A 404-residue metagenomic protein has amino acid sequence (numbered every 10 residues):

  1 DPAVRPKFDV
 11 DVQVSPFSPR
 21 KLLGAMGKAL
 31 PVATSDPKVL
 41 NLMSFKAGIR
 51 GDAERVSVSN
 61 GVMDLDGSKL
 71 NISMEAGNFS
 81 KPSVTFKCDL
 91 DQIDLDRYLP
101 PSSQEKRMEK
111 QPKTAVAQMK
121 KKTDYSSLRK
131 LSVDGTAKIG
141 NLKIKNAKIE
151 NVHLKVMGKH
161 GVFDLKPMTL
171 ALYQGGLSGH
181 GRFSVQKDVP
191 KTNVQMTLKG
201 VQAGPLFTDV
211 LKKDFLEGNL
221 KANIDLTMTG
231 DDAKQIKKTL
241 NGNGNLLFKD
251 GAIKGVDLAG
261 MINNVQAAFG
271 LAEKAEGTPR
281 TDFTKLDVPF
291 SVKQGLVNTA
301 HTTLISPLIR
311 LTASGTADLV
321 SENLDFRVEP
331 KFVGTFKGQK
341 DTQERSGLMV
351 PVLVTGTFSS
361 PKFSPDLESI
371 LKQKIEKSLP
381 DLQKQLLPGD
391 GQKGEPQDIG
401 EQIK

Functional and structural regions predicted by a protein language model:
D1-K69, F79-Q111, L128-K148, H153-S364 (+4 more regions): Small-residue helix/turn framework positions
M74-A76: Short, T/G/N/S-enriched strand-turn elements that build extracellular solenoid repeat scaffolds
K106-Q118, E376-K404: Compositionally biased, proline/threonine/alanine/serine-rich low-complexity intrinsically disordered stretches
T114-Y125, G230: A short, compositionally biased domain-edge/stem linker segment
